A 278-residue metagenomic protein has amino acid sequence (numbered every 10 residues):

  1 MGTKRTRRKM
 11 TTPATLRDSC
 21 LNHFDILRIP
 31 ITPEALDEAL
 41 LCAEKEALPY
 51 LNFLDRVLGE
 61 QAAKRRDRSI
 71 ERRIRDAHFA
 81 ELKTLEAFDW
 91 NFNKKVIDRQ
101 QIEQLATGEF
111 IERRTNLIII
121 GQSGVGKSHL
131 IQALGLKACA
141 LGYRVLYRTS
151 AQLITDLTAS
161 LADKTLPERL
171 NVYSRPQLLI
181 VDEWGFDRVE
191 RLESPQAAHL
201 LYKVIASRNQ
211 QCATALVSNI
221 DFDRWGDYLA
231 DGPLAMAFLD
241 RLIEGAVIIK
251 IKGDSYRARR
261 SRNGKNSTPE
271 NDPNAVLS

Functional and structural regions predicted by a protein language model:
M1-N22, G264-S278: Intrinsically disordered, low-complexity and often Lys/Arg-enriched segments
N22, E38-C42, A87, N116-L117 (+1 more regions): Short hinge/gating elements
D25, I29-E81: Interdomain "pre-motor" coupling segment immediately N-terminal to P-loop NTPase/helicase cores
L36, R144, R148, Q152-N171 (+2 more regions): Replace "adjacent to P-loop NTPase cores in ATP/GTP-dependent enzymes" with "adjacent to NTP-binding cores
R75-R113: Pre-Walker A segment
I97-R175: Conserved P-loop
